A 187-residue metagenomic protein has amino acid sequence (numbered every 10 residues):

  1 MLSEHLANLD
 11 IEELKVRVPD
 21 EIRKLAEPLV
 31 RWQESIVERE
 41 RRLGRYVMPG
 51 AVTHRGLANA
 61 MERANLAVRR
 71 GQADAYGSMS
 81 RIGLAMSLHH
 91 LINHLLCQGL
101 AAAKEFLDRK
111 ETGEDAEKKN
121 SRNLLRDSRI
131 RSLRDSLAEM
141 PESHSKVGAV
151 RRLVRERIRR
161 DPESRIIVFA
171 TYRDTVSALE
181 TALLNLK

Functional and structural regions predicted by a protein language model:
M1-H5, D10, R17-L186: Helicase motor interdomain insertion/brace
